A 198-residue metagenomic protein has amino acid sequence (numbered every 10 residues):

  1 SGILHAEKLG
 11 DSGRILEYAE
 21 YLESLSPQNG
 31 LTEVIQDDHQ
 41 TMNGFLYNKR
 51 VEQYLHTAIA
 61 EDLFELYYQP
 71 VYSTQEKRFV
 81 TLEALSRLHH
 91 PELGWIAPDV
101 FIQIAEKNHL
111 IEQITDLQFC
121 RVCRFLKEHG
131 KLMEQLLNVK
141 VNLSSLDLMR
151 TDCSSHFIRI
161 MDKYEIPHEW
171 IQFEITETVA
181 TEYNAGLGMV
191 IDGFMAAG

Functional and structural regions predicted by a protein language model:
H5, L9, G13, G44 (+2 more regions): Catalytic core of bacterial c-di-GMP phosphodiesterases, primarily the EAL and HD-GYP domains, capturing alpha-helical
E7-E65, A105-H109, S145-S154, L187-G188: C-di-GMP signaling machinery
E20, D99-Q103, E112, D192: Conserved long alpha-helical elements within nucleotide-processing catalytic cores of c-di-GMP signaling and class III
H39-I104, N142, E174: Active-site core of bacterial EAL-family cyclic-dinucleotide phosphodiesterase domains
F194-G198: Short beta-strand/loop segments at the ligand-binding rim of alpha/beta enzyme cores
